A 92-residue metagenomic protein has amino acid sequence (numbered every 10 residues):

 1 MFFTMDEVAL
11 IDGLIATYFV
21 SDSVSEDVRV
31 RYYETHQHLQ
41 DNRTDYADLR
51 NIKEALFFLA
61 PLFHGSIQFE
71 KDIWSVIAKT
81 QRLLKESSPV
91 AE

Functional and structural regions predicted by a protein language model:
M1-E92: A composition-driven surface/loop motif
